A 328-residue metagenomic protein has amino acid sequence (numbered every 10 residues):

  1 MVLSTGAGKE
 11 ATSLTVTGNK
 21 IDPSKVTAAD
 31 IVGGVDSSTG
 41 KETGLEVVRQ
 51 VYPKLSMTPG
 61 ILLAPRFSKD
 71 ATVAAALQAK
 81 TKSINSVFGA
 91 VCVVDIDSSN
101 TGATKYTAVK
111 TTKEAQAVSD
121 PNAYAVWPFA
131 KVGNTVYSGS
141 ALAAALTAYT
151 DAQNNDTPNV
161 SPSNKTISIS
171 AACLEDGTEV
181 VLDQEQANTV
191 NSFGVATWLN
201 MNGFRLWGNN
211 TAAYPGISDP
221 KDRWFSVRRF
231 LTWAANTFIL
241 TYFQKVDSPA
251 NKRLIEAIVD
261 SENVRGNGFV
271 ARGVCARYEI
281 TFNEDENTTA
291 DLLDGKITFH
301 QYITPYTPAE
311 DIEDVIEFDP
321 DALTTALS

Functional and structural regions predicted by a protein language model:
M1-D30: Surface-exposed interaction regions enriched in Ser/Thr/Asp/Glu that occur as long low-complexity tracts or repetitive
A11, P59, V274-R277: A broad structural signal for short, well-ordered beta-strand segments within beta-sheet-rich domains
N19-S37, C275-S328: Compositionally biased, low-complexity/repeat regions
A28, S37-T241, N283: A glycine- and small-residue-enriched flexible loop/hinge signal that marks low-structured segments
F67, N267, Y306: Residue-level marker of positions within ordered structural domains that often coincide with functionally constrained
A71-A74, E256, D260, G295: Conserved structured core elements
W224-D285: Acidic, low-complexity glycine/serine/threonine-rich segments
